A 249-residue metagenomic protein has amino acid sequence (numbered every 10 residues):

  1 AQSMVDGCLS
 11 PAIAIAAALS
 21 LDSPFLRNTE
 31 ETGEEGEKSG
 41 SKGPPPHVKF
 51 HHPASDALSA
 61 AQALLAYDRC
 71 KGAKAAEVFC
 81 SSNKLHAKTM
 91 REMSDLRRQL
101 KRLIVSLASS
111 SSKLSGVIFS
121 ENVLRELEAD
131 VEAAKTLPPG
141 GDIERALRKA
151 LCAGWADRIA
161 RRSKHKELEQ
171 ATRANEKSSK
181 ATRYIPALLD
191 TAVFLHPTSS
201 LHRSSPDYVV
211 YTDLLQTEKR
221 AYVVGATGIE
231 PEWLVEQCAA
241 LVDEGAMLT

Functional and structural regions predicted by a protein language model:
A1-L248: Second RecA-like catalytic domain
